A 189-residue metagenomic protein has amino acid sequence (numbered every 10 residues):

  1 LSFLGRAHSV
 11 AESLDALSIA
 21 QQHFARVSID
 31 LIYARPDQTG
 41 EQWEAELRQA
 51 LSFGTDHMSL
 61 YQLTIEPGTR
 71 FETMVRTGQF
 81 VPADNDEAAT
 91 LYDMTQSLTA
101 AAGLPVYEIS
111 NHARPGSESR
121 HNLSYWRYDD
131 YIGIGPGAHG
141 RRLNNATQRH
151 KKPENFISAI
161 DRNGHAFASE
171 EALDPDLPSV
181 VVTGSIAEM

Functional and structural regions predicted by a protein language model:
L1-M189: C-terminal scaffold of the Radical SAM
